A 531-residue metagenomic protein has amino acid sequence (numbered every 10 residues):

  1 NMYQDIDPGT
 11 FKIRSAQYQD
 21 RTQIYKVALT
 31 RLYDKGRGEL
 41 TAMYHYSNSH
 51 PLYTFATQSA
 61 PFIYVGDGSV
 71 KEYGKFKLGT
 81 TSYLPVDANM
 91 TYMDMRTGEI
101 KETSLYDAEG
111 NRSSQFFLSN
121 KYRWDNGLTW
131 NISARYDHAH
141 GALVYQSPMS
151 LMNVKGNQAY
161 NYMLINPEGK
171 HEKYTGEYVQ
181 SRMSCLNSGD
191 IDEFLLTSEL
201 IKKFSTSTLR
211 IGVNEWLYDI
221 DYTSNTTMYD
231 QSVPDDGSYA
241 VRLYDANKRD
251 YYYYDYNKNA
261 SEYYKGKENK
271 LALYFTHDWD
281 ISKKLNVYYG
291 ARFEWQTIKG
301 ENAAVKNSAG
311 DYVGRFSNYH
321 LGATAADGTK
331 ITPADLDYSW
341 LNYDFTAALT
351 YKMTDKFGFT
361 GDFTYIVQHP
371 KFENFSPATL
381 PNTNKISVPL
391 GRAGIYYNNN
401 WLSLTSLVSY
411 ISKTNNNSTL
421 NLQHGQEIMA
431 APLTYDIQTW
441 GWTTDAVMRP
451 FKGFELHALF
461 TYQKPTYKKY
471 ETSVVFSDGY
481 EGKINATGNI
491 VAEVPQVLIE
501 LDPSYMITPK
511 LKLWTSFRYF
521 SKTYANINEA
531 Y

Functional and structural regions predicted by a protein language model:
N1-S15, K26-T30, T41, S119-Y122 (+1 more regions): Predominantly transmembrane beta-strands of Gram-negative outer membrane beta-barrel pores used for transport
N1-Y3, T30, T41-H45, S133-R135 (+6 more regions): Transmembrane beta-strands of outer-membrane beta-barrel proteins
Y3, T22-K26, N111-Q115, S133 (+8 more regions): Transmembrane beta-barrel architecture of outer-membrane proteins
P8-Q17, K101-Y106, Q115-S119, S181-L186 (+9 more regions): Extracellular loop and loop/strand-boundary signature of outer-membrane beta-barrel proteins
T10-Q17, Y53-S59, A108, L143-S150 (+7 more regions): Outer-membrane beta-barrel translocator domains and adjoining extracellular loop/strand segments of Gram-negative
S15-F117, A142-C185, Y239-A260, G266: Acidic/polar loop-and-plug regions of large Gram-negative outer-membrane beta-barrel proteins
G189-E193, K203-Y218, T223-T227, Q231-A246 (+6 more regions): Structural signature of Gram-negative outer-membrane beta-barrels, strongest in the C-terminal barrel of TonB-dependent
S282-K284, S403, Y410-K413, P432-E529: Gram-negative outer-membrane beta-barrel transporters
